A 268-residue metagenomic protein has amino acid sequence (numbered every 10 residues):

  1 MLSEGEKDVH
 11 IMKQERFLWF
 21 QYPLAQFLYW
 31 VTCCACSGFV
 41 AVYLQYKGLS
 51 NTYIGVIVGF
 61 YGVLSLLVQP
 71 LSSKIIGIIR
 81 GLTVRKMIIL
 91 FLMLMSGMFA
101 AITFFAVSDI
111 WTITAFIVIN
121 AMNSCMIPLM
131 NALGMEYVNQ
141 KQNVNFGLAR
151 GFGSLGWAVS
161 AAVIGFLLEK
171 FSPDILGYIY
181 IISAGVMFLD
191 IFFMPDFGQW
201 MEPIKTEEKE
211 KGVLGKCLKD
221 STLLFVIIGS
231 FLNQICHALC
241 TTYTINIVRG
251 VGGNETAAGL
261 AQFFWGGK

Functional and structural regions predicted by a protein language model:
G5-F17, M194-G229: Juxtamembrane intracellular "pre-TM" segments in multi-pass secondary transporters
I11-L66, T222-Q262: Helix-loop boundary and gating motifs at the non-cytosolic
F27, F99, D109-I127, L133 (+1 more regions): Hydrophobic core of transmembrane alpha-helices in multi-pass small-molecule transporters, especially MFS/SLC-type
L64-V68, G156, F264, K268: MFS transmembrane alpha-helix packing/gate-lining sites
S65-L66, V144-I164: Glycine-rich segments within core transmembrane alpha-helices of 12-TM secondary carriers
V68-T83, L168-E169: Helix-to-loop junctions at the C-terminal end of transmembrane segments in multipass secondary transporters
R85-A101: Structural signature of the two symmetry-related core transmembrane helices
L176-F193: Symmetry-related core transmembrane helices of the 12-TM Major Facilitator Superfamily/SLC fold
